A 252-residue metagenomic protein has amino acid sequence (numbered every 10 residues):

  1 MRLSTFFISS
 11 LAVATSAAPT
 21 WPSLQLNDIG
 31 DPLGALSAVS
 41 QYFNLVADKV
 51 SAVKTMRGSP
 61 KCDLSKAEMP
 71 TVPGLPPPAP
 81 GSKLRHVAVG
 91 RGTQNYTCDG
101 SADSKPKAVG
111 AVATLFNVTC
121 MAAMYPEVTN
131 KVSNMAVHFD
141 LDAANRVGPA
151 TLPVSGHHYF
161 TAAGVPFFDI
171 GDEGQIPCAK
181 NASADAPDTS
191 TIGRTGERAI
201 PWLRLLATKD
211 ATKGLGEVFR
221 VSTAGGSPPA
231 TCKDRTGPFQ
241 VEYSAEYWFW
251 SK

Functional and structural regions predicted by a protein language model:
M1-S23: Fungal secretory targeting signals
W21-Q94, A102-K252: Primary mode marks residue(s) on the alpha4-beta5-alpha5 output face of response regulator receiver
